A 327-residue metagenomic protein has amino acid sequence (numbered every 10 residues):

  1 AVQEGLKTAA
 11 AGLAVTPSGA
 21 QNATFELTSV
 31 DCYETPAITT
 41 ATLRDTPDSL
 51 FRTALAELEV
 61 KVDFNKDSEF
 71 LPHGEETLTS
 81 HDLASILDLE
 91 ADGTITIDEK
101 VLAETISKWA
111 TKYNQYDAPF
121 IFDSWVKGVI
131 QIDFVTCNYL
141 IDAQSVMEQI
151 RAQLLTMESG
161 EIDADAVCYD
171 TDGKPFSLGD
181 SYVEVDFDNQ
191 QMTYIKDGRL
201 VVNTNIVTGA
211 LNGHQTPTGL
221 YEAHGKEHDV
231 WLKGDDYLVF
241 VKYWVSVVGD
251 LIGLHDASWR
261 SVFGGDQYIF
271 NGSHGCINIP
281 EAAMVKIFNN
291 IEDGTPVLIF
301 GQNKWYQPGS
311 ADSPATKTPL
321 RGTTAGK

Functional and structural regions predicted by a protein language model:
A1-V239, Y243, I291-D293, L298-A311 (+1 more regions): Surface-exposed, secretory/extracytoplasmic low-complexity segments enriched in Ser/Thr/Asn/Gly/Pro
W244-V247, L251-I299: Active-site scaffold segments
